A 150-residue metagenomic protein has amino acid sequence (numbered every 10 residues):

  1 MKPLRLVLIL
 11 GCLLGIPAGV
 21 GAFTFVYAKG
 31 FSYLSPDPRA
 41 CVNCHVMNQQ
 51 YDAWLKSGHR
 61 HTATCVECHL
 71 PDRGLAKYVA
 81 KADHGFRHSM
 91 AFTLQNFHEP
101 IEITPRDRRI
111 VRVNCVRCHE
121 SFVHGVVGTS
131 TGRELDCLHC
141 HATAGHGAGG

Functional and structural regions predicted by a protein language model:
K2-G150: Short sequence/structural segments immediately N-terminal
